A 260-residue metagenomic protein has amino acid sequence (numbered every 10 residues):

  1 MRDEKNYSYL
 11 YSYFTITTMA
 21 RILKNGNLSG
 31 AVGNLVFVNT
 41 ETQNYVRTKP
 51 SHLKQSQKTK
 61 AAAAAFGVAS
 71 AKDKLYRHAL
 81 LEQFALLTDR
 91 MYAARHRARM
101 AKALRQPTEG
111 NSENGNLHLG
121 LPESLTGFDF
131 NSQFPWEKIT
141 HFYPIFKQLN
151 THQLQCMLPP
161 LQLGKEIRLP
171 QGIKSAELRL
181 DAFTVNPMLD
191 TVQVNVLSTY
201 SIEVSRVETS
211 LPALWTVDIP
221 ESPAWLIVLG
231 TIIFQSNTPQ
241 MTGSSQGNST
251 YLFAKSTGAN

Functional and structural regions predicted by a protein language model:
R2-F134: Long, polar/Ser/Thr-enriched low-complexity segments that form simple helices or flexible linkers at protein ends
S8-Y9, P220-S222, A259: Short amphipathic alpha-helical "recognition" segments used for binding
Y13-I16, A182, L189-D190, N248 (+1 more regions): A detector of low-complexity, intrinsically disordered, Ser/Thr/Gly/Pro/Ala-rich segments
S29, G33-V36, I233, Q246 (+1 more regions): Polar low-complexity intrinsically disordered regions enriched in Ser/Thr and small residues
T48, A61, A71-K72, R97-M100 (+4 more regions): Glycine-rich loops and low-complexity Gly/Arg-rich segments that provide flexible linkers or classic glycine-based
R105-Q246: Charged linear interaction tracts used for macromolecular binding and regulation
G243-A259: Low-complexity, polybasic segments enriched for Lys interleaved with small residues
